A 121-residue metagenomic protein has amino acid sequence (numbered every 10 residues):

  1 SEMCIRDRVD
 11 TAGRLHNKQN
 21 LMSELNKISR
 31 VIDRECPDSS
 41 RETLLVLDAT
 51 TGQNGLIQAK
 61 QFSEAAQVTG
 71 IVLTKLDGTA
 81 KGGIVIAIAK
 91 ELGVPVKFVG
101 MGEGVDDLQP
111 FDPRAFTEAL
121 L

Functional and structural regions predicted by a protein language model:
S1-I5: Short, small-residue-biased leader/transition segments that mark boundaries at the very start of proteins
D7-V9, V72: Walker B beta-strand of ABC/ABC-like P-loop ATPase nucleotide-binding domains, specifically the conserved hydrophobic
A12-R14: Short glycine-rich anion-binding loops that position phosphate/pyrophosphate groups of nucleotides and phosphorylated
N17-L121: Conserved catalytic-core segment of NTP-binding enzymes
